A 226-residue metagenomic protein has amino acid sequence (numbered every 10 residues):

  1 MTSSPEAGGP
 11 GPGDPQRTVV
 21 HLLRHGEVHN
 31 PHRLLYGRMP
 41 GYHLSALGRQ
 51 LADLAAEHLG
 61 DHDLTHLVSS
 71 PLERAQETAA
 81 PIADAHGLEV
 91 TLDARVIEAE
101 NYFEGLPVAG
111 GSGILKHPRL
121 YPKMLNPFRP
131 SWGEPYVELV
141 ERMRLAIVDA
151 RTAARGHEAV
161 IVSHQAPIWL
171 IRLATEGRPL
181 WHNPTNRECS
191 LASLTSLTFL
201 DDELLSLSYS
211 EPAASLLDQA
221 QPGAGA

Functional and structural regions predicted by a protein language model:
T2-T18, L88-L92, E98-G110, T152 (+2 more regions): Acidic, low-complexity terminal tails and accessory targeting/binding regions of phosphate-metabolizing enzymes
S4-G9, D14-P15, L54-Y121: Phosphate-coordination/substrate-recognition cap region in phosphate-metabolizing enzymes
R17-H25: Short, hydrophobic/glycine-enriched beta-strand segments
V20, H157-Q165: Generic beta-sheet signal
E27-E77, P81-I82, W132-R144: Loop-to-helix element that buttresses phosphate recognition and phosphoryl-transfer chemistry
V28, P167-I168: Short active-site segment of divalent metal-dependent hydrolases/proteases that encodes the spacing between
H117-E138: Short glycine/proline- and acidic residue-enriched helix-loop micro-motifs that form flexible lids or anion-recognition
